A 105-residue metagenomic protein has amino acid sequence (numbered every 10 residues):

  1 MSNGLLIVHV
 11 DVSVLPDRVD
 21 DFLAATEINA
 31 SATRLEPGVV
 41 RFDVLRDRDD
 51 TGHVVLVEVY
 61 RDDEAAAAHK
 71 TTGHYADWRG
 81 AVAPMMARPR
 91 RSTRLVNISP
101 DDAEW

Functional and structural regions predicted by a protein language model:
M1-L6, V44-G52, G80-W105: Glycine-rich beta-strand-turn "strand-cap" elements at beta-sheet edges
N3-V44: N-terminal first-folded block
L6-S13, D43-K70: Short, well-ordered beta-strand segments in beta-rich or mixed alpha/beta enzyme and ligand-binding folds
D17, I28, D49-T51, G73 (+2 more regions): Short alpha-helical
V19-D21, H53, A65, D101: Intrinsically disordered, low-complexity acidic/polar segments
I28-V40, V59-T93: An amphipathic, aromatic/His-enriched active-site/gating alpha helix that lines ligand/cofactor pockets
